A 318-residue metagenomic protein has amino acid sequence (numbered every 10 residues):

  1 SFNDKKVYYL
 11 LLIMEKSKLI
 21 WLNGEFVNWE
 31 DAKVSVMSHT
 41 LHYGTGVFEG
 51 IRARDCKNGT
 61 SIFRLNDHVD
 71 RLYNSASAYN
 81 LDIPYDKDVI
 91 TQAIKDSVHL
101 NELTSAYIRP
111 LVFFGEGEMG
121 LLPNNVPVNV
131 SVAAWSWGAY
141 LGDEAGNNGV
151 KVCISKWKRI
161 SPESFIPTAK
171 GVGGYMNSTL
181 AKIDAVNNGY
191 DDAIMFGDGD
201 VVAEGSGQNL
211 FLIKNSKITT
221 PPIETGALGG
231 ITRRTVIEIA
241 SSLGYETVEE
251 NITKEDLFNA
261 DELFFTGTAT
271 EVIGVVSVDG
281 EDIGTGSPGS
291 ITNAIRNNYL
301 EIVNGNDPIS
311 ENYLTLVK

Functional and structural regions predicted by a protein language model:
S1-I13: N-terminal amphipathic/basic-hydrophobic helices that include classical n-h-c signal peptides and signal-anchor
F2, V98-N101, A240: Hydrophobic, Leu/Ile/Phe/Ala-enriched alpha-helical segments that form helix-helix packing faces
L11-Y85, V89-D96, M119-K318: Helix-start/capping segments and mature chain N-termini
H99-A106, Y245: Short secondary-structure junctions
F113-E118: Short, internal active-site loops enriched in acidic
